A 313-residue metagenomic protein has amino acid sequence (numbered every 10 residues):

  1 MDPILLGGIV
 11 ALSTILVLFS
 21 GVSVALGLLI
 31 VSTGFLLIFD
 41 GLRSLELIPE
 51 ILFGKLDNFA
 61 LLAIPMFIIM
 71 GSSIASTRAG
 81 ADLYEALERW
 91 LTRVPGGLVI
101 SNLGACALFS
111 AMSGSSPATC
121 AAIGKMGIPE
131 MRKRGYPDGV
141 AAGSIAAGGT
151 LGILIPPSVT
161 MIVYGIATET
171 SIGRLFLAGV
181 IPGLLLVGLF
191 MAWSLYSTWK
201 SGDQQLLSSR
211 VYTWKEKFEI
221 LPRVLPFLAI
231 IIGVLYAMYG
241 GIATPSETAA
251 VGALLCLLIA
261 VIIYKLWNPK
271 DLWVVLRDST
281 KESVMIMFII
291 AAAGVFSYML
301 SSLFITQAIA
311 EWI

Functional and structural regions predicted by a protein language model:
M1-I313: Alpha-helical transmembrane segments of multi-pass membrane transport proteins
